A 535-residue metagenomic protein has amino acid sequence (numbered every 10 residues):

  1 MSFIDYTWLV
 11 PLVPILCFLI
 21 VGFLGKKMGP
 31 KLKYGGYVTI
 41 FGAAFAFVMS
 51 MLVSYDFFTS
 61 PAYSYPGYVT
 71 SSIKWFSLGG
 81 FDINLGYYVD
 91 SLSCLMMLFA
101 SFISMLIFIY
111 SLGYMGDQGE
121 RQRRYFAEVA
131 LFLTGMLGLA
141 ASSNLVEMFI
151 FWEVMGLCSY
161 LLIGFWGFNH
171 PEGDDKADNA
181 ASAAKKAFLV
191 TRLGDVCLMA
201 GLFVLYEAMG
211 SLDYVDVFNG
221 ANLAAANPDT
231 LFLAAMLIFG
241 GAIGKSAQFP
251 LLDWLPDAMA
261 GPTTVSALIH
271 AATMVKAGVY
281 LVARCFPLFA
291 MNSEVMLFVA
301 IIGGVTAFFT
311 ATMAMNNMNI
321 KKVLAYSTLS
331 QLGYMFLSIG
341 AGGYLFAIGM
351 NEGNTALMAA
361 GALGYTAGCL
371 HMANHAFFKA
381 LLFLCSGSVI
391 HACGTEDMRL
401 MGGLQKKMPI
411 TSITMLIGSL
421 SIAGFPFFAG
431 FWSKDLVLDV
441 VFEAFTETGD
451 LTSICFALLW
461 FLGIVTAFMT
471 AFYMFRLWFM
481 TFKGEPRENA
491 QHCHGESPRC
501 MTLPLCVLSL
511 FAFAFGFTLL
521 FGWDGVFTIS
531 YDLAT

Functional and structural regions predicted by a protein language model:
M1-D524, I529-T535: ...captures the hydrophobic TM-helix bundle architecture rather than a specific catalytic motif, and can also fire on
